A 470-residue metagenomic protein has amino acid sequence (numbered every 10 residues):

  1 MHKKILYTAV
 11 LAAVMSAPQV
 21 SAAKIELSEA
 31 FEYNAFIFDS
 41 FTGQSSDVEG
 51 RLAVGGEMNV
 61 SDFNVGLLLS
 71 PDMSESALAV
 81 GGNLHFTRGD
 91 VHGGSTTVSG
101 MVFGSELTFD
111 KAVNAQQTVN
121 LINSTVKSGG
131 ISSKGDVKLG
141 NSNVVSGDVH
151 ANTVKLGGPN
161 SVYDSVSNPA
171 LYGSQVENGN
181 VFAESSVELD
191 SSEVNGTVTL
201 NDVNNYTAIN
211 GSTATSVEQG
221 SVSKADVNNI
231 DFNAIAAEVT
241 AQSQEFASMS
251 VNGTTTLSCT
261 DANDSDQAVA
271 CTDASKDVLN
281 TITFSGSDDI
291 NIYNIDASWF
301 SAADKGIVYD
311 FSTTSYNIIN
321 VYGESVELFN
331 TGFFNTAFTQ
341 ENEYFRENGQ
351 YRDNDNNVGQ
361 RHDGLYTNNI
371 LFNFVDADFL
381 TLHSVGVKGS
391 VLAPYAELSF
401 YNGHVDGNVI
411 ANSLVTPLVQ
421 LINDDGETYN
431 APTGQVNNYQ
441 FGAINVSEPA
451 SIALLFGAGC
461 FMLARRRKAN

Functional and structural regions predicted by a protein language model:
H2-A9, S451-L454: Sec-dependent signal peptide recognition, specifically the positively charged N-region followed immediately by
A17-P18: N-terminal signal peptide c-region/cleavage motif recognized by signal peptidases
A23-G179, A183-S186, D190, E245-I444: Long, polar low-complexity repeats
T153, S185, D202, V217 (+2 more regions): Residues at secondary-structure transition points
S191, G196, L200-G211, T215-D264 (+1 more regions): Charged/polar low-complexity intrinsically disordered regions
S447-R465: A short, hydrophobic C-terminal helix/tail in secreted or cell-surface proteins
R467-N470: Short, charged juxtamembrane terminal tails flanking transmembrane helices
